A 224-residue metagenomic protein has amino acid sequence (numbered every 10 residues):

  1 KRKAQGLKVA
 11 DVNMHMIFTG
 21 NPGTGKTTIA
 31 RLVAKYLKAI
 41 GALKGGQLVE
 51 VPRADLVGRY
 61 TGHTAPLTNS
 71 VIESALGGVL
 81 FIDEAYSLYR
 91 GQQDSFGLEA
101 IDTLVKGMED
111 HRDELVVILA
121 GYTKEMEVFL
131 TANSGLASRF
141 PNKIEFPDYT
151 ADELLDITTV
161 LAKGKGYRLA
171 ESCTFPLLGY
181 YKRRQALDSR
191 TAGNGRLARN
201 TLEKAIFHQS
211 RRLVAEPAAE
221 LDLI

Functional and structural regions predicted by a protein language model:
K1-M14, Q185: Pre-Walker A (pre-P-loop) alpha-helix and adjacent loop at the N terminus of AAA/AAA+ ATPase modules, a conserved
K8-G46, S70-S74, F140: Walker A/P-loop
M16, V49-V51, L80-F81, V117: Hydrophobic positions in the central parallel beta-sheet of the AAA+
I40-G45, E125-T131, A137, F146-T191 (+1 more regions): Conserved C-terminal "switch" segment of AAA+ ATPases
K44-L76, L98: Short glycine-rich substrate-engagement loop in P-loop NTPases that contacts/grips substrate
K44-Q47, G77, H111-L115, L136-N142 (+1 more regions): Short glycine-/polar-rich loops that comprise or flank the Walker A/P-loop and associated switch/sensor motifs
V51-P52, A75-Q93: Conserved P-loop NTPase "ATPase switch" module shared by AAA+ and STAND
Y86-S138: Conserved catalytic/switch belt of AAA+ P-loop NTPases
